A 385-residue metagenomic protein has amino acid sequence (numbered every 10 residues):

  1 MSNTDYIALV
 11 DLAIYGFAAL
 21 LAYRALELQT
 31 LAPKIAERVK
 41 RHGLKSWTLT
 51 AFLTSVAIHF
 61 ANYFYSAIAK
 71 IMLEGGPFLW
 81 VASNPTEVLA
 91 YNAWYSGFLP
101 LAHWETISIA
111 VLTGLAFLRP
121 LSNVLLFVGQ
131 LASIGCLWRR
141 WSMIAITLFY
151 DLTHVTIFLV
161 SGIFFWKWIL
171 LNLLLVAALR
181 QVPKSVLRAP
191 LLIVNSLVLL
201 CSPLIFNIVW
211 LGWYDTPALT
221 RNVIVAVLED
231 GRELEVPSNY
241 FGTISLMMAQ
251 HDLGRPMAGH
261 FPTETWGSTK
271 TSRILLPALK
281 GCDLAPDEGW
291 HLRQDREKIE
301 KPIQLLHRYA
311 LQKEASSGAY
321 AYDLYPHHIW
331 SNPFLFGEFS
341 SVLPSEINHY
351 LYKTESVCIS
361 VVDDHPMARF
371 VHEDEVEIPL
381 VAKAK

Functional and structural regions predicted by a protein language model:
M1, A13, T54-I71, A116-V160 (+1 more regions): Functionalized membrane-embedded alpha-helices
M1-K34: Long, hydrophobic, well-ordered secondary-structure blocks that form the structural core and pocket-lining surfaces
S2, A19-E27, F158-K167, L179-R188 (+1 more regions): Juxtamembrane membrane-interface segments at transmembrane alpha-helix termini
A25-A51: Membrane-interfacial, low-structure loops and terminal tails that flank and connect transmembrane helices in multi-pass
V39-K45, V182-P190: Membrane-interface helix-boundary motifs at transmembrane edges
F52-A57, A61, S185-T216: Internal/C-terminal transmembrane anchor helices
F60, F64-V128, D215, R221 (+1 more regions): Membrane-interfacial catalytic/cofactor-binding modules of polytopic membrane enzymes
R221-K385: Extracytosolic and intramembrane catalytic regions of membrane-associated proteins in envelope/secretory systems
